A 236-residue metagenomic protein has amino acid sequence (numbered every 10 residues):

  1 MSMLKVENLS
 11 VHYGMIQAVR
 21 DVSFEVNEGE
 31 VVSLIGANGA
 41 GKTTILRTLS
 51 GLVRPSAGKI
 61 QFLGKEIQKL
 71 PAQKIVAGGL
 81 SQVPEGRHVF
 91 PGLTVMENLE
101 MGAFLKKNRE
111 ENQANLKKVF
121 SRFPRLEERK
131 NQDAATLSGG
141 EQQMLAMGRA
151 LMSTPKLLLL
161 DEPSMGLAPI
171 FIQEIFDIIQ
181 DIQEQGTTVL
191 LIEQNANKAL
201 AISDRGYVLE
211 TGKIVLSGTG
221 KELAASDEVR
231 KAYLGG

Functional and structural regions predicted by a protein language model:
G14, V32, L70, V95-A114 (+2 more regions): ABC-type ATPase nucleotide-binding domains, specifically the catalytic core motifs of the NBD
I35-A37: The feature captures the beta-strand-to-loop junction immediately N-terminal to the Walker
S50: Helix-to-loop junction immediately C-terminal to a conserved catalytic motif
G58-E66, G78, E111-L116, G218: Conserved ABC transporter NBD signature motif
D133-L137, E141: Conserved ABC ATPase signature
A150-L151: ABC ATPase C-loop
